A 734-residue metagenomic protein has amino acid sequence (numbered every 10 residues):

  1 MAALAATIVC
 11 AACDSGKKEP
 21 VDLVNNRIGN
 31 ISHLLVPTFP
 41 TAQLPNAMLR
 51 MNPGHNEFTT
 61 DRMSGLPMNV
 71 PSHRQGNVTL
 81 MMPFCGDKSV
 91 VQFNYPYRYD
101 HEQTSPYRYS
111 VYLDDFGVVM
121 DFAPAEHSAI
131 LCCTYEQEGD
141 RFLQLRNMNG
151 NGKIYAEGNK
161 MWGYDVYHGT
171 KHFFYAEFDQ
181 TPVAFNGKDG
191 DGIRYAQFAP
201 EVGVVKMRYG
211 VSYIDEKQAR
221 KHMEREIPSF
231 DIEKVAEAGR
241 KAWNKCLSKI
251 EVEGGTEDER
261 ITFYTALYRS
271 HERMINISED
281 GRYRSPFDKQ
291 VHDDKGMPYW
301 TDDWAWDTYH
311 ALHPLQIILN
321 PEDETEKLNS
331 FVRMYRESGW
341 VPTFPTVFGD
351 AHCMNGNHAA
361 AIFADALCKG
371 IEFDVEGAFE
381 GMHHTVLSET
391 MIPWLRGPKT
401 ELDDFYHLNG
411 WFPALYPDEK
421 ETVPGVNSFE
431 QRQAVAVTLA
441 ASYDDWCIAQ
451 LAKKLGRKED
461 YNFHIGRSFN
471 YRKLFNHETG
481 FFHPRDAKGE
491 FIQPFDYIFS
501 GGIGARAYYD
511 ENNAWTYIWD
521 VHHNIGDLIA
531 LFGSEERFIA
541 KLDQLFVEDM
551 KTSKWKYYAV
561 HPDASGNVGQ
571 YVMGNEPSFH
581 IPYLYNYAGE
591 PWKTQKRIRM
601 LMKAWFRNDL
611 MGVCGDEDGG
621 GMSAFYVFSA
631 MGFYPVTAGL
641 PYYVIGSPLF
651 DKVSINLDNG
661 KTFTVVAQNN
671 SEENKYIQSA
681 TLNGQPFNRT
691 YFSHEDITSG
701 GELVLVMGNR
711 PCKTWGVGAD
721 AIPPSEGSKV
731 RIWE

Functional and structural regions predicted by a protein language model:
M1-T7: Sec-dependent N-terminal signal peptides
V9-A12: C-terminal motif of bacterial Sec signal peptides marking the signal peptidase cleavage site
G16-H313, I317-A361, L367-L439, C447-K473 (+9 more regions): Accessory carbohydrate-recognition regions in carbohydrate-active enzymes
D444: ATP-dependent phospho-/nucleotidyl transfer catalytic cores
A667: Conserved catalytic core of nucleotide polymerization and phosphodiester-bond processing enzymes
Y676: Extracellular attachment/recognition segments
